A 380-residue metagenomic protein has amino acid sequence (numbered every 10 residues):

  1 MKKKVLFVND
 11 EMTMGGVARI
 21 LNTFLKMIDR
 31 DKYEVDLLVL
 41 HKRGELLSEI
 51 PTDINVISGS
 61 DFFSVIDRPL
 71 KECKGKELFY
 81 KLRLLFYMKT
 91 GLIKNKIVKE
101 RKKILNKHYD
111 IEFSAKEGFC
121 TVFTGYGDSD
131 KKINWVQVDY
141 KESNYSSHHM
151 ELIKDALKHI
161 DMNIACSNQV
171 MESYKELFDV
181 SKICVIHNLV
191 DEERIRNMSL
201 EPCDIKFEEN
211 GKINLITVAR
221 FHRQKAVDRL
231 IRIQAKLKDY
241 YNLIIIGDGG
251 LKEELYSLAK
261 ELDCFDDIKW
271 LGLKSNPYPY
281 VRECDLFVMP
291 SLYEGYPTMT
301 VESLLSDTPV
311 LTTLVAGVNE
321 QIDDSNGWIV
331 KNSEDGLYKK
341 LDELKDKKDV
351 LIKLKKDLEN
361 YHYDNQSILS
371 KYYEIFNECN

Functional and structural regions predicted by a protein language model:
F7-M14, M27, D31-F86, V170 (+1 more regions): N-terminal strand-loop element at the rim of the active site of nucleotide-sugar-dependent glycosyltransferases
G15-T23, I213-K236, G250-Y256: A conserved mid-protein helix/loop that constitutes part of the nucleotide-sugar donor-binding site
G16, D349-N380: A charged, aromatic-enriched C-terminal amphipathic alpha-helix characteristic of glycosyltransferases across folds
N144-S146, E172-K175, S181-G211: Acidic anion/phosphate-binding donor-loop and adjacent secondary structure in glycosyltransferase catalytic cores
L273, L292: Aromatic "clamp/platform" in nucleotide-sugar-dependent glycosyltransferases that forms part of the donor/acceptor
T298-E302, V315-I329: Short acidic/histidine- and often glycine-rich active-site loop of Leloir-type glycosyltransferases that engages
P309-T312: Short hydrophobic beta-strand element within catalytic cores of glycosyltransferases and related nucleotide-activated
D324-E334, E343-K348: Conserved acidic donor-binding segment of nucleotide-sugar-dependent glycosyltransferases
